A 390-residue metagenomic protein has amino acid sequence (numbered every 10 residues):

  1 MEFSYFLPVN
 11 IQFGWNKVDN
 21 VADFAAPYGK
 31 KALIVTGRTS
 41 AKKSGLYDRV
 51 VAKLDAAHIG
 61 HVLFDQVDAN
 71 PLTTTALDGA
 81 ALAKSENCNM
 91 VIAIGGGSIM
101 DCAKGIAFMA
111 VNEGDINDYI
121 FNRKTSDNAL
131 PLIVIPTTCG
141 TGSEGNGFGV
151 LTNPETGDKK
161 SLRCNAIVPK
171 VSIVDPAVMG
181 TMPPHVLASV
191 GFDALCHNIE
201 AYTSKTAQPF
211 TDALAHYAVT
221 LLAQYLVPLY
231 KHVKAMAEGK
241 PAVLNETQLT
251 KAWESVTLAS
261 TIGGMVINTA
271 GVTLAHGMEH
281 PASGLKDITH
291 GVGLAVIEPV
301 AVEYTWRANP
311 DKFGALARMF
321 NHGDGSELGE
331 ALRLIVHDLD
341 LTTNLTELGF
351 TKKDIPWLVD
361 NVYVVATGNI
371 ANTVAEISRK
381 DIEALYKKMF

Functional and structural regions predicted by a protein language model:
M1-M90, L345: ATP/NTP phosphate-donor binding region
V18-V21, K43-L46, T73-T74, S98-K104 (+3 more regions): Short glycine/serine/threonine-rich phosphate/pyrophosphate-binding segments that cradle anionic phosphate groups
T74-A177: Glycine/threonine-rich beta-strand-loop-alpha-helix active-site module that forms ligand/phosphate-binding
G140, T261-L294, G368-N369: Glycine-rich phosphate/pyrophosphate-binding beta-alpha loops
F148-A270: Carboxylate- and glycine-rich phosphate/diphosphate-binding segment that chelates Mg2+/Mn2+
D287-T346: Active-site pocket-lining segment
G323-F390: C-terminal charged capping/lid subdomain of soluble metabolic enzymes
